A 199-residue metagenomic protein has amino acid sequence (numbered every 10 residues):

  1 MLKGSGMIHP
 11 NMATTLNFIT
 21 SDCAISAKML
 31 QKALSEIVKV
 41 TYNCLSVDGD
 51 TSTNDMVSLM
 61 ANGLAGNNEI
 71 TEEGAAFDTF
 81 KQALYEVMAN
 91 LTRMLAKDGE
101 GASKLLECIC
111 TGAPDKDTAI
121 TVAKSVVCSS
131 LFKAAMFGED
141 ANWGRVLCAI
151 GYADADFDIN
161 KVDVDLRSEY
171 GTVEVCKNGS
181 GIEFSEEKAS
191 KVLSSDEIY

Functional and structural regions predicted by a protein language model:
M1-Y199: A structural signal for small-residue-enriched, beta-sheet-centric alpha/beta enzyme cores and oligomeric scaffold folds
